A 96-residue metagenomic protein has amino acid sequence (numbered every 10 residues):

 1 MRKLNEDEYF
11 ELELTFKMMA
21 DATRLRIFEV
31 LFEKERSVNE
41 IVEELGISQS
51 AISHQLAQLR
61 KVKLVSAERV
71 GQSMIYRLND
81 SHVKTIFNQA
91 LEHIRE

Functional and structural regions predicted by a protein language model:
M1-M19, T85-Q89, I94: N-terminal leader segment of winged-helix/HTH proteins
M1-R2, K61-K63: Short, charged low-complexity linear motifs
F10-S50, K63, V70, M74-S81: N-terminal helix-turn-helix DNA-binding core of bacterial DNA-binding proteins
R36, R95-E96: Generic structural signal for short, solvent-exposed loop/turn connectors between secondary structure elements
S50-I52, K61-V62, A90-L91: Short, intrinsically disordered/low-complexity patches at protein termini and at juxtamembrane boundaries
Q55: Residues within the DNA-recognition helix of helix-turn-helix
Q58: Alpha-helical DNA-recognition elements
L64-V65, E96: Hydrophobic patch in the ABC ATPase nucleotide-binding domain
